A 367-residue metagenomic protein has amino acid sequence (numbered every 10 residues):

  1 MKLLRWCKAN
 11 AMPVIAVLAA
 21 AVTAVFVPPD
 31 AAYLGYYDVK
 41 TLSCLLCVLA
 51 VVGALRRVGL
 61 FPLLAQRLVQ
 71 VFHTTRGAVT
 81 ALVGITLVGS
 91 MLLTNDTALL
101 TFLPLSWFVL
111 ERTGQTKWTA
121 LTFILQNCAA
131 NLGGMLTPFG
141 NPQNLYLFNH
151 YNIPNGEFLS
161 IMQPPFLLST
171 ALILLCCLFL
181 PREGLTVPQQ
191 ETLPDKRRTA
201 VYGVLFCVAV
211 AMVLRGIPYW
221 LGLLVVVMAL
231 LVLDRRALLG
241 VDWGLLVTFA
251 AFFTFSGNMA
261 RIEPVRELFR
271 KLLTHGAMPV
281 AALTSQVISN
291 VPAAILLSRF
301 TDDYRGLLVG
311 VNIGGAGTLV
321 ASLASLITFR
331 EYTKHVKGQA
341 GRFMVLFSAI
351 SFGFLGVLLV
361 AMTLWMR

Functional and structural regions predicted by a protein language model:
K2, Q66, C176-G203, R235-L239: Flexible interhelical linker loops that connect adjacent transmembrane helices in multi-pass membrane transporters
K2-A32, L42-G59, F179-R182, V208-R236 (+3 more regions): Structural signal for alpha-helical transmembrane segments and their membrane-water exit/capping regions in multi-pass
L3-A9, A31-T41, I153-P165, E191-R197 (+4 more regions): Interfacial loop-to-helix junctions that mark the boundaries of transmembrane helices in multi-pass membrane
Y36, V58, P62-A65, L205-D302: Transmembrane helical segments that form the transport core of multi-pass membrane transport proteins
V39-T41, Q70-V83, R112-F123, R197-A200 (+2 more regions): Membrane-interfacial loop-to-helix junctions in multi-pass transporters
L82-L132, I295-V309, K337-Q339, T363-R367: Hydrophobic transmembrane alpha-helices that form the pore/transport pathway of multi-pass ion and small-solute
G114-R182, V187-E191, T328-L358: Membrane-core helix-loop-helix motifs of multi-pass transport proteins
L159-T170, L174, P279-R367: C-terminal transmembrane helix pair
